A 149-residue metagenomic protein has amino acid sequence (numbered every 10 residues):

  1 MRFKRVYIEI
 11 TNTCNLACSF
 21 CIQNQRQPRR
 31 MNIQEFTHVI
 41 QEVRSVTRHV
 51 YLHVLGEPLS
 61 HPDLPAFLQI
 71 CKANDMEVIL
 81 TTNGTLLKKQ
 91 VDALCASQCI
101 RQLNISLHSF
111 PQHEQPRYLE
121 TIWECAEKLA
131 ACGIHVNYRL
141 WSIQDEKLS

Functional and structural regions predicted by a protein language model:
M1-L103, Q112-E120: Conserved alpha-helical substructure of the radical SAM core
V78, F110-Q112, C125-S149: Conserved strand-turn element in the central/C-terminal portion of the radical SAM core barrel that lines
S106-H108: Catalytic beta/alpha-barrel core
